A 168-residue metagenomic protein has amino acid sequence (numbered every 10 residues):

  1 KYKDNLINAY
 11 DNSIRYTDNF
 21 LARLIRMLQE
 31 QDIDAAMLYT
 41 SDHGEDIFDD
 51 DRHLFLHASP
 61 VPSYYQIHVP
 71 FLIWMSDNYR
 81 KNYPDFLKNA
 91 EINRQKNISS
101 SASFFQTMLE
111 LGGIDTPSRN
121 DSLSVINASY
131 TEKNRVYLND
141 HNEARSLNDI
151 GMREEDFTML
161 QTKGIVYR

Functional and structural regions predicted by a protein language model:
K1-R168: Catalytic domains that recognize anionic headgroups
